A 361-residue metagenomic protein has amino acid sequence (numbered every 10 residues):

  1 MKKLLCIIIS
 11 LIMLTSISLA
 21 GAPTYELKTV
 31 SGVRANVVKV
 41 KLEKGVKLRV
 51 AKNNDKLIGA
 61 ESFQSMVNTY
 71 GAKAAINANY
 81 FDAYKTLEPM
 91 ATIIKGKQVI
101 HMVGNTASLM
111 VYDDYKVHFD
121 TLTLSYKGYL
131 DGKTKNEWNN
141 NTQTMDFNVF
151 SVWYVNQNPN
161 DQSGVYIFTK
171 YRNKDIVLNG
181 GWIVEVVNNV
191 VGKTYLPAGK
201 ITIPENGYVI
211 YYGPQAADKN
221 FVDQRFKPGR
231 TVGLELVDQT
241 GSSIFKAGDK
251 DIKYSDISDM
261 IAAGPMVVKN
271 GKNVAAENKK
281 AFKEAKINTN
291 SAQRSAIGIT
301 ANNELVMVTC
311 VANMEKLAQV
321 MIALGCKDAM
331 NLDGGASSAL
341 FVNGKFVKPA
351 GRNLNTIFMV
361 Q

Functional and structural regions predicted by a protein language model:
M1-L4: Positively charged n-region of N-terminal signal peptides that target proteins for export
C6-I7, K174: Short amphipathic alpha-helical "recognition" segments used for binding
I9-M13, I17: Hydrophobic core
G21-Q361: Gly/Ser/Thr/Pro-rich low-complexity, intrinsically disordered segments
